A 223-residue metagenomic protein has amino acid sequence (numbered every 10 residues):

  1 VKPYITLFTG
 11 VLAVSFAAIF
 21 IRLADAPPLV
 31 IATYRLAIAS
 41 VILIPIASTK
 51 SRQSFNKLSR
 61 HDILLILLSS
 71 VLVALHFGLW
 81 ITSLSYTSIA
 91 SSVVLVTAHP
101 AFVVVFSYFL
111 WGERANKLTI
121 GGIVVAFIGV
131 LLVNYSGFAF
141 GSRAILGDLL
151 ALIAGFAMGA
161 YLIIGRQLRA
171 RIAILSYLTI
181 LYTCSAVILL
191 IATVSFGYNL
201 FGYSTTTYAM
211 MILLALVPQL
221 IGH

Functional and structural regions predicted by a protein language model:
V1-Y34, A39, V71, L79 (+3 more regions): Glycine-/small-residue-enriched transmembrane alpha-helix faces in small-molecule transporters and effluxers
A13, K50-A90, V96, V104 (+2 more regions): Specific transmembrane alpha-helical segments of multi-pass solute transporters/efflux pumps, especially DMT/EamA
F16-I19, S40-S59, F127-S142, C184-T207: Membrane-interface helix-cap regions at the ends of transmembrane helices in multi-pass membrane proteins
A24, I31, R35, L67 (+6 more regions): Hydrophobic/aromatic residues within transmembrane alpha-helices of multi-pass small-molecule transporters
V30, L36-V41, I81-R114, A154: Specific alpha-helical transmembrane segments that line the substrate/conduction pathway and gating interfaces
L43, L67, F106, A115-G137 (+4 more regions): Hydrophobic transmembrane alpha-helices of multi-pass small-molecule transport proteins
R60, L64, V93-V96, G112-L132 (+2 more regions): Loop-to-transmembrane alpha-helix entry segments
S92-A98, I164-V187, Q219-H223: Helix-helix packing/entry segments at the starts of transmembrane helices
